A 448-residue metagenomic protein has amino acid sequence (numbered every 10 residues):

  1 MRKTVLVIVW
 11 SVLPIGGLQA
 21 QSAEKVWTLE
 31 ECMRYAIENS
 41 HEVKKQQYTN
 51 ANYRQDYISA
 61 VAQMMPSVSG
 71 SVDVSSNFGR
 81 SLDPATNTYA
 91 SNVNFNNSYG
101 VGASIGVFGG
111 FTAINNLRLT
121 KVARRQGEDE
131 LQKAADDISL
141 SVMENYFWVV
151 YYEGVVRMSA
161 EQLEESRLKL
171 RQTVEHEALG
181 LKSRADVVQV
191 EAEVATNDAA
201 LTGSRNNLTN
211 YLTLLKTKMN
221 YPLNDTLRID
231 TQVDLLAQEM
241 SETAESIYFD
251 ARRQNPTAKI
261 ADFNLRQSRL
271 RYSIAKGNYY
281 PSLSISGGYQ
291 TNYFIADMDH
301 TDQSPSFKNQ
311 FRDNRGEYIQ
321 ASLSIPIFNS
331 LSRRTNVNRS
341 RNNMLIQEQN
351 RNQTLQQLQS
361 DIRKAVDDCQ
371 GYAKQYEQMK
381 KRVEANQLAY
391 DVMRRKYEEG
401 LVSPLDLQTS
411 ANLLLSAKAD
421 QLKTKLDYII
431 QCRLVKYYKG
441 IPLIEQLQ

Functional and structural regions predicted by a protein language model:
T4-P14: Sec-dependent N-terminal signal peptides
L6, Q21, E30, D420-Q448: Acidic, low-complexity, intrinsically disordered peripheral segments
A20-S69, D73, G79, L223 (+4 more regions): Bacterial Sec-pathway N-terminal export signals of envelope proteins
Q21-E24, S71-I105, Q232-M240, S273 (+2 more regions): Small/polar, glycine/serine/threonine/aspartate-rich low-complexity segments that form flexible
Q21-F147, L283, G287, L331-R334 (+1 more regions): Short flexible linkers and secondary-structure junctions
W27, D137-R253, D368, Y372 (+1 more regions): Periplasmic alpha-helical coiled-coil/stalk elements that build and connect Gram-negative outer-membrane
K44-Y48, V61-A62, V107-A135, A160 (+6 more regions): Sec/SRP-type N-terminal targeting helices
E177-L181, Y397-L401, Y438: A short glycine-centered flexible hinge/capping loop motif at secondary-structure junctions
